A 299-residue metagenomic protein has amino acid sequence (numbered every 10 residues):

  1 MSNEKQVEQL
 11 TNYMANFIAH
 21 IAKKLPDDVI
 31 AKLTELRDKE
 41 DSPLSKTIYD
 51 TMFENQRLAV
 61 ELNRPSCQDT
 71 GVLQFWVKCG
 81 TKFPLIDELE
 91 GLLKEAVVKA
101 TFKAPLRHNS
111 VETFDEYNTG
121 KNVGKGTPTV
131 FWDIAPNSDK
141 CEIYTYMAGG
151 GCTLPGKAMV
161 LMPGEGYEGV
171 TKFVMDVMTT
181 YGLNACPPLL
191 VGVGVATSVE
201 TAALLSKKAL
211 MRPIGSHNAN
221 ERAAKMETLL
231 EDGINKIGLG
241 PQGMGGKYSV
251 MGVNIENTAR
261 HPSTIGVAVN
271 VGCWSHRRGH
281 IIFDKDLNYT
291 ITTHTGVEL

Functional and structural regions predicted by a protein language model:
M1-V193, S198-L299: Non-transmembrane, aqueous-exposed alpha-helical and coiled segments at domain scale
